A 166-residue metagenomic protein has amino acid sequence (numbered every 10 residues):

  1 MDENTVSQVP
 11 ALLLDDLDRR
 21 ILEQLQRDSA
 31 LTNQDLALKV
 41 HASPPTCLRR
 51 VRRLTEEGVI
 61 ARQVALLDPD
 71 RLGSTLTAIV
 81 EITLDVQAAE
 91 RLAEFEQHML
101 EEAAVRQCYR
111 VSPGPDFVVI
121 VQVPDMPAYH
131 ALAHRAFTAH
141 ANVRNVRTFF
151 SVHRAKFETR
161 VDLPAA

Functional and structural regions predicted by a protein language model:
M1-A166: A compositional/biophysical signature of low hydrophobicity enriched in polar/charged and small residues
